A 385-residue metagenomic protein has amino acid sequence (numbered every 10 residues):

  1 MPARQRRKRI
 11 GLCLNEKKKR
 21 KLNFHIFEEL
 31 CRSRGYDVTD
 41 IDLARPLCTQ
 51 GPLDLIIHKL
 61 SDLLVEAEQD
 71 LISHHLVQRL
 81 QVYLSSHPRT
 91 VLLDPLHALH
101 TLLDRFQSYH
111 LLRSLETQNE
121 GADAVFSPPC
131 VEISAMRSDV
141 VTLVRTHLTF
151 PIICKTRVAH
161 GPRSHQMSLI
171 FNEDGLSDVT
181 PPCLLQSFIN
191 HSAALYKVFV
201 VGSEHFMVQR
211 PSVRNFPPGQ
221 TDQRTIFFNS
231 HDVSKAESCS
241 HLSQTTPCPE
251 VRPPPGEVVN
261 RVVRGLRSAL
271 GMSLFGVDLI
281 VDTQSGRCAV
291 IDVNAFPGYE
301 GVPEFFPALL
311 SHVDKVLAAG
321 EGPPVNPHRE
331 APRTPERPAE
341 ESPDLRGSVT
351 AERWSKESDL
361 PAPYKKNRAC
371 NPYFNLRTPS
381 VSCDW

Functional and structural regions predicted by a protein language model:
M1-N15, K21, Q50-L53, L60-L64 (+8 more regions): Active-site nucleotide/adenylate-binding loops and adjacent lid/helix of ATP-dependent enzymes
K18-F24, G301: Short N-terminal binding/cap micro-motifs at the start of the first secondary-structure element
F27, L80, V263: Aromatic/hydrophobic pocket-lining residues that form π-stacking "cages" and hydrophobic walls in ligand
L30-G51: A short, well-structured beta->alpha microelement
D40-I41, D94, G276: A structural preference for short, hydrophobic beta-strand core positions in alpha/beta folds
H58, C154, Q186, V277 (+2 more regions): Active-site flanking residues adjacent to catalytic metal/cofactor-binding acidic residues
F216-Q223, Y299-A308: A short, polar/charged loop-to-alpha-helix boundary motif
P255, V263-P303, E352: Conserved metal-phosphate-binding beta-hairpin within the catalytic cores of diverse ATP-dependent phosphoryl-transfer
